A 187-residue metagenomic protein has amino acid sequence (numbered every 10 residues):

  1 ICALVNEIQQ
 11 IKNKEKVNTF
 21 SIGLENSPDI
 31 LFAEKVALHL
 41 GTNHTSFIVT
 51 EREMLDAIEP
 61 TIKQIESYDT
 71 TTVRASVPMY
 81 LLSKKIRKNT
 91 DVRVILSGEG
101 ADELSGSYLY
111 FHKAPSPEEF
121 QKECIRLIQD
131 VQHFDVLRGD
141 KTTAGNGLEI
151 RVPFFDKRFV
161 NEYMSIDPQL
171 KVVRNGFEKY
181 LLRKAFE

Functional and structural regions predicted by a protein language model:
I1-A185: ATP-dependent adenylate-handling active sites, centered on carboxylate activation for C-N bond formation
